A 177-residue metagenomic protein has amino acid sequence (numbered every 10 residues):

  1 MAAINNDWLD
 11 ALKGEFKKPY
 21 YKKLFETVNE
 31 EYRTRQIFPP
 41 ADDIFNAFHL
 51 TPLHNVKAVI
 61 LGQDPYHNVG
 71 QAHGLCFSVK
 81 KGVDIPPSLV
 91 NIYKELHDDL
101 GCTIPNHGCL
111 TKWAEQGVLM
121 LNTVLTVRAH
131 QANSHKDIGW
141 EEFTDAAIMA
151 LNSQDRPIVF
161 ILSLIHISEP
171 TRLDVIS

Functional and structural regions predicted by a protein language model:
A2, N6, G14-L162, S168: A polyanion-binding, active-site-adjacent surface
I165-S177: Single conserved hydrophobic/aromatic residue that forms the stacking wall/gate of nucleotide- or nucleobase-binding
